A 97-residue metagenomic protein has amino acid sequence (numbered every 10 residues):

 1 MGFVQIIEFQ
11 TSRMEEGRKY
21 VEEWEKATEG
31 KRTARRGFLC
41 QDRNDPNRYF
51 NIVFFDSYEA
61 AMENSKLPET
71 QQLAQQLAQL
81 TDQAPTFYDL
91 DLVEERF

Functional and structural regions predicted by a protein language model:
M1-T70, T81-F97: Short S/T/G/P-rich N-terminal loop/turn motif that feeds into the first structured element of a domain
A74: N-terminal nucleotide/polyanion-binding subdomain common to many enzyme families
